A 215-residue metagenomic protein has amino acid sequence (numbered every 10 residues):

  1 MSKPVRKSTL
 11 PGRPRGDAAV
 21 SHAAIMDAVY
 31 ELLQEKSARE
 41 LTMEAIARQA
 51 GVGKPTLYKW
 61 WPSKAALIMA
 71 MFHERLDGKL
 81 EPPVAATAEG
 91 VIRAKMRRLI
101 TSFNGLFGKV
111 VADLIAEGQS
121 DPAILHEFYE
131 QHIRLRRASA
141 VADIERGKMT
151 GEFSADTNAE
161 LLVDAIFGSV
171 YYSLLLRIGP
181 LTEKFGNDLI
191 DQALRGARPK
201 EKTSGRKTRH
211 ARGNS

Functional and structural regions predicted by a protein language model:
M1-Q49, A66: Basic, helix-initiating cap at the start of DNA-binding domains
M1-T9, A94, R98-T101, G105 (+3 more regions): C-terminal peripheral helix-coil segments that are non-catalytic and often amphipathic
I25, E40, S63-I68, G78-K79 (+1 more regions): Short amphipathic alpha-helical segment with a characteristic S/N-K-E followed by hydrophobic residues
G51-W61: Short hydrophobic/aromatic patch on the recognition helix
W60-W61, F128, H132, Y171-Y172: Tryptophan-centric aromatic hotspots in well-structured domains and transmembrane helices
L80-K109: Hydrophobic alpha-helical connector segments
T101-K109, D113, A123-T150, E160: Amphipathic alpha-helical packing segments from all-alpha helical-bundle domains
S154-L176, G186-A193: Hydrophobic alpha-helical segments that form the core of small-molecule binding pockets and/or dimer interfaces
